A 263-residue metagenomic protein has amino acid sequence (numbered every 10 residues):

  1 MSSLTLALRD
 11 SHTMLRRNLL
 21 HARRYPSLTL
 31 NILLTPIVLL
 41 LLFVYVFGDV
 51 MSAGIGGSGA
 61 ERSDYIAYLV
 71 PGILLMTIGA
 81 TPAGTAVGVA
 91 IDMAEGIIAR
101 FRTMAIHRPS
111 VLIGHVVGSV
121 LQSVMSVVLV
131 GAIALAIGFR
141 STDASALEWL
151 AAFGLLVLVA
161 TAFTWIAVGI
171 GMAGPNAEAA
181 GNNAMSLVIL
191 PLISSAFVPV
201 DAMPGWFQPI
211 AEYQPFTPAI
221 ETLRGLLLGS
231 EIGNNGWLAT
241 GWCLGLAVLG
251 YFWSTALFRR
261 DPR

Functional and structural regions predicted by a protein language model:
M1-L15, F163, W206-T217: Short, membrane-interfacial amphipathic segments enriched in basic
R16-T35, N235-W237, P262-R263: Membrane-interface helix starts
H21, G59, D143, S194-L249: Membrane-interfacial helix-loop-helix junctions in multi-pass membrane proteins
S27, Y68, M76-A83, G114-H115 (+3 more regions): Short alpha-helical transmembrane interface motifs in multi-pass membrane proteins
V38-F43, D64-I137, A167, M185-L187 (+1 more regions): Hydrophobic alpha-helical transmembrane segments of multi-pass membrane transport proteins
V44-D49, I91, R100, M104 (+7 more regions): Transmembrane helix-loop junction
Y45, D49-V50, G171-Y213, T217: Transmembrane helix segments
R108-A184, E231-T255: Alpha-helical transmembrane segments and their short interhelical loops
